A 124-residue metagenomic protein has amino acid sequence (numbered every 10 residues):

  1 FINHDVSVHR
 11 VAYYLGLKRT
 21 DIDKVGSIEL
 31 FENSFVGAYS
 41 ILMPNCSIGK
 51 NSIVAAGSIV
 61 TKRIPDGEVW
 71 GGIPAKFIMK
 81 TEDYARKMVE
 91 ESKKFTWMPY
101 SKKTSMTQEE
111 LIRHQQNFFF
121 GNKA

Functional and structural regions predicted by a protein language model:
F1-S47, P74, K80-E82: Flexible, glycine/small-residue-enriched loop-and-beta-strand segment within the central core of proteins
I2-H4, R63, K87: Residues that scaffold the ATP/ADP-binding catalytic core of kinase and kinase-like folds
S7-V11, I73-A124: Terminal amphipathic alpha-helical/low-complexity segments used for targeting or macromolecular assembly
Y39-I53, S58-K62: Beta-rich strand-turn-strand
D66, G71: Catalytic binding pocket for nucleotide-activated donors in carbohydrate/polymer assembly enzymes
